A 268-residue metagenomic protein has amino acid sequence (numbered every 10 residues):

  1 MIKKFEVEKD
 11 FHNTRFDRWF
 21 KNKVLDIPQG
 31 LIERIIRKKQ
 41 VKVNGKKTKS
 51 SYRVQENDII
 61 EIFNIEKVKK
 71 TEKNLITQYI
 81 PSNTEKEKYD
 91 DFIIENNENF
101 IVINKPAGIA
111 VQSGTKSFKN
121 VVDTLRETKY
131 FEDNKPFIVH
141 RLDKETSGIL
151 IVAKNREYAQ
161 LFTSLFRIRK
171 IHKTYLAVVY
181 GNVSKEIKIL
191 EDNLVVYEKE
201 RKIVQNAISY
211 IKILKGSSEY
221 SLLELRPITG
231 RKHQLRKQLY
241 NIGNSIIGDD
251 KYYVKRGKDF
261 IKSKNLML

Functional and structural regions predicted by a protein language model:
M1-L268: RNA pseudouridine synthases
